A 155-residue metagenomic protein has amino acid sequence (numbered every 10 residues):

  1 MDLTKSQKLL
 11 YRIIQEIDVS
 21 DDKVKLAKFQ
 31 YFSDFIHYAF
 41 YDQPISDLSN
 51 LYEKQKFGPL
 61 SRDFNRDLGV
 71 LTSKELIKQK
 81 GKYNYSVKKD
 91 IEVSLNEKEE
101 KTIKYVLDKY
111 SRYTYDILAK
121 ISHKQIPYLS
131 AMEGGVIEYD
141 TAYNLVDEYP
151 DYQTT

Functional and structural regions predicted by a protein language model:
M1-T155: Domain-edge interaction signal
